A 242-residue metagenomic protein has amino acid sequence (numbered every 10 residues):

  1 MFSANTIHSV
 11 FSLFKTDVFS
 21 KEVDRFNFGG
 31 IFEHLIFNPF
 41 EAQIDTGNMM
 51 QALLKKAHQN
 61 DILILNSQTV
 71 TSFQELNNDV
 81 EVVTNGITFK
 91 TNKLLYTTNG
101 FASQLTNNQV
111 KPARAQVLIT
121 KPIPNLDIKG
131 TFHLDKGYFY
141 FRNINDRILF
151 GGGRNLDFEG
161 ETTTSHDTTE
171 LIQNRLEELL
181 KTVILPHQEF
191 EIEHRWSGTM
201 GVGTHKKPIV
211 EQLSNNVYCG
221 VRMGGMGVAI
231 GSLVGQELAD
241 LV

Functional and structural regions predicted by a protein language model:
M1-A52: Flavin (FAD/FMN) cofactor-binding and adjacent substrate-gating region of FAD-dependent oxidoreductase domains
K15-K21, L63-L65, E191-R195: General small-molecule cofactor/ligand-binding pocket signal
I31-N92: Helical element adjacent to the flavin cofactor pocket in flavoenzyme catalytic cores
S72-L149: Flavin-dependent oxidoreductases
L105-N107, G160-E161, I230: Short glycine-/acidic-enriched loop or helix-start segments at secondary-structure transitions that form or flank
P124-L126, T162-S197: Flavin-binding catalytic cores
G153-T163: Amphipathic alpha-helix from the class-I
P186-V242: C-terminal catalytic lobe of FAD-dependent flavoproteins
